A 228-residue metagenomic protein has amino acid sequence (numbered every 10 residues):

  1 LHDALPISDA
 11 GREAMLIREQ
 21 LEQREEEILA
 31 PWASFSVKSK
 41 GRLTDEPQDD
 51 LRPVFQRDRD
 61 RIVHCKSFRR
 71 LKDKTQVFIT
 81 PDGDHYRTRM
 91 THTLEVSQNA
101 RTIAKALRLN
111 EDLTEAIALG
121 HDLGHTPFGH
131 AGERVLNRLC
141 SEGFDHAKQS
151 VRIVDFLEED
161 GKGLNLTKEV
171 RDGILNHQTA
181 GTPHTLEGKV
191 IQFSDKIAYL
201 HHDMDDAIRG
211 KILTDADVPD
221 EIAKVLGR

Functional and structural regions predicted by a protein language model:
L1-L5: Short, small-residue-biased leader/transition segments that mark boundaries at the very start of proteins
S8-P47, H64-R69, Q98, G124 (+1 more regions): Sequence-structural signature of the catalytic-core scaffold of metal-dependent phosphohydrolases that act on
L43-D50, V54-H64, F68-T91, L175: Active-site flanking loop/helix segments enriched in acidic
V54, E95, Q149: Charged catalytic carboxylate motif
Q56, L107-G120, K168-G173, L186-V190: Alpha-helical scaffolds flanking conserved acidic
S67-G83, L107-L113, L119-R134: A short glycine/small-residue-enriched secondary-structure motif
P81-L113: Alpha-helical phosphate/pyrophosphate-handling elements in metalloenzyme active cores
H92, H121, H146: Histidine-centered divalent metal-coordination motifs
